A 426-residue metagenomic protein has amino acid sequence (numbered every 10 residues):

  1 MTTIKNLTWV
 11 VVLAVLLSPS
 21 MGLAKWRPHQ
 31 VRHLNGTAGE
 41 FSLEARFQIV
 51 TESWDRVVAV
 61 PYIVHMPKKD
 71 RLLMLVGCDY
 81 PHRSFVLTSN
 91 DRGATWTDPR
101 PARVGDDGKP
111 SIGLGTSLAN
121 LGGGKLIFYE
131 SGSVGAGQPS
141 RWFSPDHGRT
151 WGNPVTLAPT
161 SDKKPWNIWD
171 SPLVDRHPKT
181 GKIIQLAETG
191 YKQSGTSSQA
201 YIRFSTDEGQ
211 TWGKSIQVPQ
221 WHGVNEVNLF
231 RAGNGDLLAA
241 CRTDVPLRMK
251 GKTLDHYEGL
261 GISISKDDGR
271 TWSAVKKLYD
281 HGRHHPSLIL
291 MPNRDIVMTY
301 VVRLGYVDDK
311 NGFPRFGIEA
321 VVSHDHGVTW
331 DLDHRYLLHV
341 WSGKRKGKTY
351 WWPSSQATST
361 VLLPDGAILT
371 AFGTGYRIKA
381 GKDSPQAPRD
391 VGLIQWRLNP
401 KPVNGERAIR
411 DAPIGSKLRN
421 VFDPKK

Functional and structural regions predicted by a protein language model:
M1-V10: Bacterial N-terminal signal peptides that target proteins for export
W9-P19: Bacterial N-terminal signal peptides
S20-A24: Membrane-interface motif at the C-terminal end of an N-terminal transmembrane signal
K25-K426: Asp-box/BNR beta-propeller blade signature and adjacent active/binding-site loops in extracellular glycan-interacting
